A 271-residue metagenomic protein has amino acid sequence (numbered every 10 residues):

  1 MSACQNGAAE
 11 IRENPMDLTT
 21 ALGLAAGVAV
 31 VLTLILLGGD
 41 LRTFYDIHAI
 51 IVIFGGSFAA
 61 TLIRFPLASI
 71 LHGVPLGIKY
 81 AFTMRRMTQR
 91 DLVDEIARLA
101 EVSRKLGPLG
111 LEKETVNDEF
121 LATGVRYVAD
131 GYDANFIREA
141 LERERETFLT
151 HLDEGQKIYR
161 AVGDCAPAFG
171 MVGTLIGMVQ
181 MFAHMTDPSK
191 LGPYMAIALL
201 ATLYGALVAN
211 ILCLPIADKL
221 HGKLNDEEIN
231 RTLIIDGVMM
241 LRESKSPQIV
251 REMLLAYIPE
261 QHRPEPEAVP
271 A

Functional and structural regions predicted by a protein language model:
I11-N14, L18-T19, V30-G155, E227-A271: Large intracellular
D17, L22-A25, A29-L41, T147-K223: Helix-termination/interfacial motifs at the ends of transmembrane alpha-helices
